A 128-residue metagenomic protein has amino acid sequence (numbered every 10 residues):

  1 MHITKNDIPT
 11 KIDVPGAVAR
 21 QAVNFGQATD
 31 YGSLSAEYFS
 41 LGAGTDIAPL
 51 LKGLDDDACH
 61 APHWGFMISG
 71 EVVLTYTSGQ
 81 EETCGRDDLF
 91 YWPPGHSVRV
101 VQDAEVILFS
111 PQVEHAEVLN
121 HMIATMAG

Functional and structural regions predicted by a protein language model:
M1-A48, D55, G128: A short, N-terminal "cap"/entry segment at the start of jelly-roll beta-barrel domains of the cupin/DSBH fold
G32-L34, P94-L119: Ligand-binding loop in jelly-roll beta-barrel domains
A36, A61-W64, A104: Short, surface-exposed beta-edge/turn micro-motifs
A48-H60, E82, T125: Vicinal oxygen chelate
D57-L74: Short, conserved beta-strand element in jelly-roll/cupin
Y76-H96: Short acidic-glycine-tyrosine-enriched beta hairpin
A116-G128: Acidic/histidine-enriched, glycine/proline-rich intrinsically disordered or flexible terminal extensions
